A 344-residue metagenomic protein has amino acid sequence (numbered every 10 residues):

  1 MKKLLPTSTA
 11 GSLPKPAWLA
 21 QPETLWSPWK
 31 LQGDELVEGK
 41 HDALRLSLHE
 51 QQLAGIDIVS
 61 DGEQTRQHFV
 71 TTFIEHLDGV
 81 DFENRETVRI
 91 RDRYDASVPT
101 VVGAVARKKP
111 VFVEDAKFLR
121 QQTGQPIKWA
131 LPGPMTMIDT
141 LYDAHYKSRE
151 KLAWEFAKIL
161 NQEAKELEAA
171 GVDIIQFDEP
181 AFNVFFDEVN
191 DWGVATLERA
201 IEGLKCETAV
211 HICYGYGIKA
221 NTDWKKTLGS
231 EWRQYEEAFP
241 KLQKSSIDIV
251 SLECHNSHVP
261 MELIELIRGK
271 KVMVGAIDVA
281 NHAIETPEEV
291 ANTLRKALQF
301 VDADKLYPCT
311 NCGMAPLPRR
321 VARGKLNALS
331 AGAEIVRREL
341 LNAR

Functional and structural regions predicted by a protein language model:
M1-R344: Domain-level signal for soluble alpha/beta catalytic cores
